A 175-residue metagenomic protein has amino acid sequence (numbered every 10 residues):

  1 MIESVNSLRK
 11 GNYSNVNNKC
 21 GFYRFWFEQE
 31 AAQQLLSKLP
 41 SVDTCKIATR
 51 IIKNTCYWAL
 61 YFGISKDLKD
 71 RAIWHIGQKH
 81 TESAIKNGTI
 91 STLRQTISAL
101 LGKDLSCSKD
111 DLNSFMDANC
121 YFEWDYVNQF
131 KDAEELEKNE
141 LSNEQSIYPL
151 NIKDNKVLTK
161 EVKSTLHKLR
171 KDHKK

Functional and structural regions predicted by a protein language model:
M1-K175: Boundary/linker segments flanking structured domains
